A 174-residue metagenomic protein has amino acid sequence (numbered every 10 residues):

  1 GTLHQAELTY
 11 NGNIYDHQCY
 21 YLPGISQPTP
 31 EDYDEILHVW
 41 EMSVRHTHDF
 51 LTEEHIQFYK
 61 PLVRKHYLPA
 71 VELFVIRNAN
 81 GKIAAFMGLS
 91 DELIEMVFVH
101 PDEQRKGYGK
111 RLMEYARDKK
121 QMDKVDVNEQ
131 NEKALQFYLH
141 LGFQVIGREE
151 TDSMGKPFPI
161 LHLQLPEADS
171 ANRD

Functional and structural regions predicted by a protein language model:
P23-H38: A short beta-loop-alpha structural element at the N-terminal edge of CoA-dependent acyl/N-acetyltransferase catalytic
L37-R64: Conserved GNAT-fold acetyl-CoA-binding loop/helix
R64-V75, L93: A short helix-loop-beta-strand connector motif used in the catalytic cores of GNAT acetyltransferases and, in some
E72-A85: Conserved beta-hairpin
L93-Q104, V127-N128: A short, internal acetyl-CoA/4′-phosphopantetheine-binding micro-motif in the GNAT/acyltransferase core
E103, G107-Y115: Conserved acetyl-CoA pyrophosphate-binding loop and the N-cap/start of the following alpha-helix in GNAT-like
K110-R111, Q130-R148, M154-K156: Conserved active-site alpha-helix within GNAT-family acetyltransferase domains
D118-Q130: Conserved GNAT acetyl-CoA-binding A-motif
